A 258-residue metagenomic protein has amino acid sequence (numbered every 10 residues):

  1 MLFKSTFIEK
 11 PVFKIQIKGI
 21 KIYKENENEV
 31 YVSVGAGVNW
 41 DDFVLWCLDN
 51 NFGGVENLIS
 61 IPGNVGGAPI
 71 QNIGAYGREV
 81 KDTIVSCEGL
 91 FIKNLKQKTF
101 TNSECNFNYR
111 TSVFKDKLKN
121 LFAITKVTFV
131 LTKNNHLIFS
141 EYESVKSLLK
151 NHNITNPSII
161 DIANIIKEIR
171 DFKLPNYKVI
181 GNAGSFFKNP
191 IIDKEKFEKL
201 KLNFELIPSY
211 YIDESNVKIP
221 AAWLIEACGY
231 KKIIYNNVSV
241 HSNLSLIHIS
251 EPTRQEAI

Functional and structural regions predicted by a protein language model:
M1-K93: Anion-binding (especially nucleotide phosphate/pyrophosphate-binding) glycine-rich loop and adjoining beta-alpha core
L2, I247-E251, Q255-I258: Single conserved hydrophobic/aromatic residue that forms the stacking wall/gate of nucleotide- or nucleobase-binding
I8, I17, N243, T253-Q255: A generic structural motif
V30-A36, P208-Y211, S250, R254: Short histidine-centered catalytic/ligand-binding loop motif
S33, S60, K126, V130 (+1 more regions): Conserved beta-strand segments that form the floor/walls of ligand-binding pockets within enzyme and binding domains
N51, G229, T253: Conserved functional loop/turn residues at catalytic and ligand-binding sites
Q97-S245: Phosphate/pyrophosphate- and phosphate-bearing ligand-binding catalytic cores of soluble enzymes
